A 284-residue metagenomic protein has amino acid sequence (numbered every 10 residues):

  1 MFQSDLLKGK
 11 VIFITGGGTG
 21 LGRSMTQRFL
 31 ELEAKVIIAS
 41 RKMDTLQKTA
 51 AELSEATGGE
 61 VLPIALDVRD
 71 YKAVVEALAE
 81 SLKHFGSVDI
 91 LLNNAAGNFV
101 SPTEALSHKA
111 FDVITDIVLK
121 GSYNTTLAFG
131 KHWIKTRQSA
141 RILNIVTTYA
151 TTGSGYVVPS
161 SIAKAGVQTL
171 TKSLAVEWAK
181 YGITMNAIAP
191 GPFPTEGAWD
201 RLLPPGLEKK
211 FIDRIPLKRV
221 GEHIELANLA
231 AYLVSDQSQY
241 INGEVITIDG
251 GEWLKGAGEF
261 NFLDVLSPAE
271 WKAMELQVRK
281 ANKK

Functional and structural regions predicted by a protein language model:
V11, G16-G20: Conserved glycine-rich cofactor-binding loop
L92, A179, T184, I241-G243: Short, small/polar-rich loop/turn modules that mediate ligand/substrate recognition or access, typified
P102-T103, S107-T115, W199, F211: Substrate-binding pocket helix/loop in short-chain dehydrogenase/reductase
L106, T152-I162, S173, A198: Active-site loop-to-helix junction immediately N-terminal to the catalytic Tyr of the SDR YXXXK motif in Rossmann-fold
T126, A163, T171: Active-site helix of classical SDR
K131, V176-K180, Q239: Alpha-helical segment proximal to the catalytic Tyr-Lys
R219-I248, W253: C-terminal substrate-recognition "lid" of short-chain dehydrogenase/reductases
